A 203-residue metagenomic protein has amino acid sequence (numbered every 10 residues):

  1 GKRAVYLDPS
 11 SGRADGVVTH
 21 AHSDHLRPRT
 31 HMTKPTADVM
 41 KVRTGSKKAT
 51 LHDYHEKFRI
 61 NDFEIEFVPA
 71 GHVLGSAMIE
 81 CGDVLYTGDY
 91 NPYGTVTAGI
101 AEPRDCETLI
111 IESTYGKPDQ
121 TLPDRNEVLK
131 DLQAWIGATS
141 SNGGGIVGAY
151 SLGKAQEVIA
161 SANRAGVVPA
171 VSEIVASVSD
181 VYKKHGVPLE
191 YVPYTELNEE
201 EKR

Functional and structural regions predicted by a protein language model:
G1-D15, A21-G144, G148, G153 (+2 more regions): His/Asp/Glu-rich metal-coordinating catalytic cores of metallo-dependent phosphodiesterases/hydrolases acting on
G145-G148, V168-E173, R203: Short hydrophobic beta-strand segments
V158, A165, P169-L189: Anionic-ligand-binding alpha/beta catalytic cores of soluble enzymes and soluble regulatory domains that recognize
V181-R203: A contiguous, basic/glycine-rich beta-loop/short-helix subdomain that forms a polymer-engagement track
